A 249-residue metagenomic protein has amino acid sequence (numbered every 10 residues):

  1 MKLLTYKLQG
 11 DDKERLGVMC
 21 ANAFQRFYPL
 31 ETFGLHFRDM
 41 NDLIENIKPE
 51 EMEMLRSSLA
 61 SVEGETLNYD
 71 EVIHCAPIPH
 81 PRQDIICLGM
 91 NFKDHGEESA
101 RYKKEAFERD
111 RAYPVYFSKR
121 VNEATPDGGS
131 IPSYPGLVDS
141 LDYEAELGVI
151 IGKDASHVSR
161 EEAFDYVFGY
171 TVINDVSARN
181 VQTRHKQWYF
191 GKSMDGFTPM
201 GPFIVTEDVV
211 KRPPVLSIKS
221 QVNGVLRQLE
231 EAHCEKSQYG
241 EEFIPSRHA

Functional and structural regions predicted by a protein language model:
M1-D110, P114: N-terminal non-catalytic cap/leader segment that marks the start of a structured domain
L4-Y6, C75-P77, K104-F107, P132-L141 (+3 more regions): A generic local secondary-structure boundary/capping motif
Q9, N22-A23, V121, G152-S156 (+2 more regions): Short loop segments at secondary-structure junctions
K13-E14, E51-R56, L67-I73, H95 (+1 more regions): Catalytic-pocket segment enriched in acidic/His residues
R109-G128: A gly/proline- and charged-residue-enriched helix-loop-helix capping module
R111-Y113, Y143-L147, Y166-G169, K186 (+2 more regions): A generic structural signal for short beta-strands and their flanking turns/coil linkers
T125-F168, V172-S177: Non-heme Fe(II) oxygenase catalytic core, chiefly the N-lobe of the double-stranded beta-helix
